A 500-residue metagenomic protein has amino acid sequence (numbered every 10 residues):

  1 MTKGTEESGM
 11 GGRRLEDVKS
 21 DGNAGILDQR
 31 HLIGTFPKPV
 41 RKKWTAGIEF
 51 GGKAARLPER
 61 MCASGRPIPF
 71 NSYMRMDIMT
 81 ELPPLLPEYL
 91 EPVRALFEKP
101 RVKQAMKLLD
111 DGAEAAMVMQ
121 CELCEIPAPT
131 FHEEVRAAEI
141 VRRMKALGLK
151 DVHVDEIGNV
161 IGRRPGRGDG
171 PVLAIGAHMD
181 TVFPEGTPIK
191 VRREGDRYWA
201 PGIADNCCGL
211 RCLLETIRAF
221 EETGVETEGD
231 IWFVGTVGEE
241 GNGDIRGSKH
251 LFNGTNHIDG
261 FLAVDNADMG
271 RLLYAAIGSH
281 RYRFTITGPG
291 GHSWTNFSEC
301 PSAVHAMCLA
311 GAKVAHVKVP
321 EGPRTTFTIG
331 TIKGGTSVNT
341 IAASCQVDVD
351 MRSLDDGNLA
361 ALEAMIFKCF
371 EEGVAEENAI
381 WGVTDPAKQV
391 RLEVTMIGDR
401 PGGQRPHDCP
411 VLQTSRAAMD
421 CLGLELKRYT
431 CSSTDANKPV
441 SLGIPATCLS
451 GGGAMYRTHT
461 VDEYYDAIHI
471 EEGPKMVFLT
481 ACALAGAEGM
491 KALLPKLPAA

Functional and structural regions predicted by a protein language model:
D17-D21, I26: Intrinsic low-complexity, disordered N-terminal segments enriched in polar/charged/small residues
L27-L32: Short hydrophobic targeting helices and cationic amphipathic motifs that mediate membrane/organellar targeting
Y73-E156, H469: N-terminal helical capping/dimerization or prosegment-like subdomains of hydrolases acting on amide or phosphate bonds
D77-Q104, A303-A500: Metal-dependent amide/peptide-bond hydrolase catalytic core, centered on the "pita-bread" metallohydrolase fold
A115, V141, K145, D151-H153 (+5 more regions): Active-site metal-coordination/substrate-binding segment of hydrolases, especially metallo-dependent peptidases
R197, G202, N206-I277, P320 (+3 more regions): Acidic/histidine-rich catalytic neighborhood of metal-dependent amide-processing enzymes
